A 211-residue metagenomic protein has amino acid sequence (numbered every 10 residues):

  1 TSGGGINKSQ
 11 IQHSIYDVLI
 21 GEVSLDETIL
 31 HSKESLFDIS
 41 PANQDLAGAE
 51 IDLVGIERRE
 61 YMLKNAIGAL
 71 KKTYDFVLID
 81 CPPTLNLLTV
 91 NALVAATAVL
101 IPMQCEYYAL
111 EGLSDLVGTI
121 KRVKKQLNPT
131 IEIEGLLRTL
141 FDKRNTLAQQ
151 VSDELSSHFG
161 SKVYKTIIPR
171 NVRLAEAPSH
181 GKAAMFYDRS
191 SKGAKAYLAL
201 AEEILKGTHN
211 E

Functional and structural regions predicted by a protein language model:
T1-E211: P-loop NTP-binding core
